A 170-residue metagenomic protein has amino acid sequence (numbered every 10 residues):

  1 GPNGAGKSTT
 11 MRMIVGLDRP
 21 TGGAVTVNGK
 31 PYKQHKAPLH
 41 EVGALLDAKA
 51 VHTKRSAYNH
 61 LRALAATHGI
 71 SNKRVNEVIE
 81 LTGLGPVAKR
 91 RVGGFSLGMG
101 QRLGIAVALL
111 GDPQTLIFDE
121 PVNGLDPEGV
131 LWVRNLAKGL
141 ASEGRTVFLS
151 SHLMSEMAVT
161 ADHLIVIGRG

Functional and structural regions predicted by a protein language model:
P2-L149, M154-G168: ABC transporter nucleotide-binding domains
